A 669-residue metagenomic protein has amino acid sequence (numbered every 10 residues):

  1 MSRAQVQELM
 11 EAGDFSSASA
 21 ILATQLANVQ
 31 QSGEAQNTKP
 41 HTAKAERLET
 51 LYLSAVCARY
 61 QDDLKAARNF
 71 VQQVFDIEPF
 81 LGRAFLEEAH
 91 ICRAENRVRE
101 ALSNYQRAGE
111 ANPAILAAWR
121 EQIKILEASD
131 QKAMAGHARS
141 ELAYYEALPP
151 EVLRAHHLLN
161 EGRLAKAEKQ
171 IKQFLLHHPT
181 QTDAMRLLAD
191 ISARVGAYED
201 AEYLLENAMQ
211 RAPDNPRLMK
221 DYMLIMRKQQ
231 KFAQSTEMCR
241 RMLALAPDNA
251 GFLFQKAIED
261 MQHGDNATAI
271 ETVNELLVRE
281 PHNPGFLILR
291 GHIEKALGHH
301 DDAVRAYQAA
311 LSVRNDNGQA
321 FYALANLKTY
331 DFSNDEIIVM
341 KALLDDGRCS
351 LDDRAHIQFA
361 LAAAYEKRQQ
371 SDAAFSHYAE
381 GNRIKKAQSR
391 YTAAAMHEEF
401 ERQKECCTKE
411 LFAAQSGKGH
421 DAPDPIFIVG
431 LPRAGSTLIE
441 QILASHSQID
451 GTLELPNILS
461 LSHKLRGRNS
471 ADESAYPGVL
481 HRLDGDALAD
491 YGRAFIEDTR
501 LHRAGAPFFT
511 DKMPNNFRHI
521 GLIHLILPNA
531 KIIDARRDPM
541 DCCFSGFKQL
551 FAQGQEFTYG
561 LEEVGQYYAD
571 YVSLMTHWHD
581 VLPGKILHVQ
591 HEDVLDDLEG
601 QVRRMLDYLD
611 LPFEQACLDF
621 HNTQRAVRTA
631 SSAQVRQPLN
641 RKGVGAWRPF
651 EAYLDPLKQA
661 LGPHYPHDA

Functional and structural regions predicted by a protein language model:
E11, Y60, A94, A128 (+7 more regions): Register position in tetratricopeptide repeats
Q30, A45, P79, P113 (+8 more regions): Short coil turns that delineate tetratricopeptide repeat
F321-A325, I337-R348, D352, I357-P425 (+3 more regions): PAPS-dependent sulfotransferases, especially Golgi type II membrane carbohydrate sulfotransferases
K418-L525: Phosphate-binding active sites in nucleotide-utilizing proteins
